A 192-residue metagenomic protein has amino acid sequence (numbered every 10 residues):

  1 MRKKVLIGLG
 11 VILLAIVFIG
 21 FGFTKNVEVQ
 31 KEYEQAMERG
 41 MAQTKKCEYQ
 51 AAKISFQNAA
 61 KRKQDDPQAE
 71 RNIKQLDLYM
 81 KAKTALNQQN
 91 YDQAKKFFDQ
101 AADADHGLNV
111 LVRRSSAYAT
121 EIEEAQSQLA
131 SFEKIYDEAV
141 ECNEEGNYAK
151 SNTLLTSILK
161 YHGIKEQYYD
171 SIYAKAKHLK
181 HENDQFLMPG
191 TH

Functional and structural regions predicted by a protein language model:
L6-F23: Hydrophobic membrane-insertion alpha-helices, especially the h-region of bacterial N-terminal signal peptides
L14, D137-N147, N152-T153, S157-H192: Terminal, low-structured helical/coil segments at or just beyond the last alpha-helical repeat
K53-M80, D103-Q126, S157-N183: Short, charge-rich amphipathic alpha-helical segments embedded in non-transmembrane helical bundles/solenoids
Q75-D92, A117-E141, K177-H192: Alpha-helical linker/edge segments of TPR/alpha-solenoid repeat scaffolds and analogous pre-/post-domain helices
